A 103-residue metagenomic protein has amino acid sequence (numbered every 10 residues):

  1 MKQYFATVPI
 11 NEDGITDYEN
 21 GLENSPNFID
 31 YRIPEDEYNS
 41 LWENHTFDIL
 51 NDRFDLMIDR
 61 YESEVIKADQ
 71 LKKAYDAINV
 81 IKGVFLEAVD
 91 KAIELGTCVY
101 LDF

Functional and structural regions predicted by a protein language model:
M1-F103: Acidic (Asp/Glu-rich) sequence patches and key acidic residues that form negatively charged surfaces used
